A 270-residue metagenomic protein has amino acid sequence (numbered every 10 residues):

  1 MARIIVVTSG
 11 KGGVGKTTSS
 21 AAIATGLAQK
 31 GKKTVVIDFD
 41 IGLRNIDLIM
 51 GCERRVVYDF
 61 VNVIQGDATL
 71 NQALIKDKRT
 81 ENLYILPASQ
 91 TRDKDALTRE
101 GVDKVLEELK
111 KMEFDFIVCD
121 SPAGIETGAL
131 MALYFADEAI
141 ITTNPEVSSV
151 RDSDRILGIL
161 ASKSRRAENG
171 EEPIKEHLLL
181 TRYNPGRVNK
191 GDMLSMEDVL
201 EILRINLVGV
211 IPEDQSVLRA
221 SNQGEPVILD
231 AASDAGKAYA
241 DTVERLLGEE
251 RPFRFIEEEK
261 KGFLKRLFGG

Functional and structural regions predicted by a protein language model:
I4-A68, K111, F116: Walker A/P-loop NTP-binding active-site region of P-loop NTPases, recognizing the glycine-rich GxxxxGKT/S
G12, V63, L86, D120 (+3 more regions): Residue-level signature of catalytic and energy-coupling elements of molecular machines, predominantly ATP/GTP-dependent
T25, E107, L130-M131: Alpha-helical segments flanking ligand/cofactor-binding loops in enzyme cores
F39-K111, S221-N222: P-loop/Walker-type NTP enzyme "switch/lid" segment
V57, N71, R99, D103 (+5 more regions): Amphipathic alpha-helical transducer elements in NTP-driven molecular machines
K111-M112, P122-V208: Conserved catalytic-core segment of NTP-binding enzymes
A167-G270: C-terminal lobe/tail of nucleotide-utilizing enzymes
